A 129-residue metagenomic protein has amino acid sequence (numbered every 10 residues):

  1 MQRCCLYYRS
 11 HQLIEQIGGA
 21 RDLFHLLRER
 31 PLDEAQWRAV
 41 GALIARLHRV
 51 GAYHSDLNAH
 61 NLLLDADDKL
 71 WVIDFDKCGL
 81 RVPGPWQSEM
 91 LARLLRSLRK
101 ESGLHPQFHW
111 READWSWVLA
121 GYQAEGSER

Functional and structural regions predicted by a protein language model:
M1-R21, A39-V50: Conserved ATP-binding subdomain of kinase catalytic cores across diverse folds
R3, L13-R30, K77-C78, K100: A glycine-centered beta->alpha junction motif in the catalytic cores of kinase/phosphotransferase enzymes
I14-E15, S55, I73: Short, conserved beta-strand edge motifs with alternating hydrophobic and charged residues
G18, L26, H48-R49, D65-D68 (+1 more regions): Soluble, non-transmembrane catalytic domains of enzymes that act on hydrophobic metabolites at membranes
L23-H60: Conserved kinase catalytic-core helix
D56-L62, W117-Y122: A general structural signal for short secondary-structure boundary/capping elements
N61-I73: Conserved protein kinase catalytic/activation segment
L70-R129: C-lobe/activation-segment region of protein kinase-like
